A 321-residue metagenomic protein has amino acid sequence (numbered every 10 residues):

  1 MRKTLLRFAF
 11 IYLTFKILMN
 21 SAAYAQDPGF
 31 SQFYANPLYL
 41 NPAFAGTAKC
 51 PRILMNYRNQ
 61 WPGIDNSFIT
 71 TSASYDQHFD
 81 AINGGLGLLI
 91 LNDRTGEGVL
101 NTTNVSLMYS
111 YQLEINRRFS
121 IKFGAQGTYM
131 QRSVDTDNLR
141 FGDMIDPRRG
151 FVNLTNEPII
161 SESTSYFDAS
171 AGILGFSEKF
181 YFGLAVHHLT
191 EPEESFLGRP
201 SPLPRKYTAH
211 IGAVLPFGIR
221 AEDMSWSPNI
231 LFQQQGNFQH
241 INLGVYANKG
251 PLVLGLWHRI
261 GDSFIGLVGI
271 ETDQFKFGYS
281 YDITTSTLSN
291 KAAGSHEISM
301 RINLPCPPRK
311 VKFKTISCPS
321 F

Functional and structural regions predicted by a protein language model:
M1-R7, I115-R117: Positively charged n-region of N-terminal signal peptides that target proteins for export
R2-K3, I17, V214-F217: Short regulatory "switch" loops immediately downstream of catalytic or recognition motifs within protein catalytic
A9-N20: Bacterial N-terminal signal peptides
A22-Y24: Signal peptide processing junction and immediate N-terminal pro/mature segment of secreted/exported proteins
Q26-F321: Subset of outer-membrane beta-barrel
